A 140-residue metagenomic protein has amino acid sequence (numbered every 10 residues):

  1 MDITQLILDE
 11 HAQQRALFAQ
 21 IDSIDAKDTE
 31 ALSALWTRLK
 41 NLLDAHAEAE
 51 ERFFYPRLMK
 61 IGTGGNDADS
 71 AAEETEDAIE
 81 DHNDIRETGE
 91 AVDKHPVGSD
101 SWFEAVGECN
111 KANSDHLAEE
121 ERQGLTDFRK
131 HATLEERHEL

Functional and structural regions predicted by a protein language model:
M1-L140: Small-residue-biased structural context
